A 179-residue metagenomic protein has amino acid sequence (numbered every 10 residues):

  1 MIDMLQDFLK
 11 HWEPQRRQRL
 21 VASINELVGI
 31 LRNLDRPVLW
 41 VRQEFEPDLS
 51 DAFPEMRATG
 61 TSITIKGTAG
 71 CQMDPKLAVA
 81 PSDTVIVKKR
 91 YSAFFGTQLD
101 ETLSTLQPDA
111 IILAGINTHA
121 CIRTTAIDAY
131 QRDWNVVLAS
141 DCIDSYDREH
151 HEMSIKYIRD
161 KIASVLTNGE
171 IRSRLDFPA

Functional and structural regions predicted by a protein language model:
M1-T84, R174-A179: Active-site acidic carboxylates
G29, P75, I127, I155-K156: Alpha-helical segments flanking ligand/cofactor-binding loops in enzyme cores
N33-R36, Q107, D133: Glycine-centered short loops/turns at secondary-structure junctions
T68-G70, D74-I116: Internal catalytic-core helix/loop-beta-alpha segment that presents or stabilizes conserved functional determinants
I112-G115, D133-R148: A short glycine-rich beta-strand->turn/loop micro-motif centered on a GG-aromatic cluster
I122-R132: Short Gly/Thr/Asp-enriched flexible loops that form oxyanion-binding sites at enzyme active sites
Y146-R159: Active-site-proximal loop->helix
I162-A179: A charged, well-structured terminal subsegment
